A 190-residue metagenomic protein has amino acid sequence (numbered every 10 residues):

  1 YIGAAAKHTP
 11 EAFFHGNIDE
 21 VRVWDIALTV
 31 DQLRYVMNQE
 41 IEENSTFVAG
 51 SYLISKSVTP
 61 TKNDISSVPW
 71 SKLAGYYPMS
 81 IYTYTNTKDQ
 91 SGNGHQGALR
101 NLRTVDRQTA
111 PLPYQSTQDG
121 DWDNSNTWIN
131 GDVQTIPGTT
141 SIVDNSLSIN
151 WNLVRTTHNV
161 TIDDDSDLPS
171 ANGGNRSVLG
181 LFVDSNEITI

Functional and structural regions predicted by a protein language model:
Y1-I18, K56-V68: Extracellular glycan-interaction patches encoded by glycine-rich segments
I2, I18-W24, Y77-P78: Short hydrophobic/aromatic patches on beta-strands that form ligand-binding or substrate-lining surfaces
K7-H8, F14, T29-M37, D64 (+1 more regions): Polyanion-binding and phosphate-handling cores
I18, L73-A74, V178: Core-facing hydrophobic residues within beta-strands of well-ordered domains
E20-Q32, V36-T46: Acidic, glycine-rich loop-and-strand cores that form catalytic or ligand-binding grooves in diverse globular domains
M37-Q115: Extracytoplasmic low-complexity segments
T85, T109-I190: Extracellular beta-sheet-rich ligand-binding/adhesion modules
